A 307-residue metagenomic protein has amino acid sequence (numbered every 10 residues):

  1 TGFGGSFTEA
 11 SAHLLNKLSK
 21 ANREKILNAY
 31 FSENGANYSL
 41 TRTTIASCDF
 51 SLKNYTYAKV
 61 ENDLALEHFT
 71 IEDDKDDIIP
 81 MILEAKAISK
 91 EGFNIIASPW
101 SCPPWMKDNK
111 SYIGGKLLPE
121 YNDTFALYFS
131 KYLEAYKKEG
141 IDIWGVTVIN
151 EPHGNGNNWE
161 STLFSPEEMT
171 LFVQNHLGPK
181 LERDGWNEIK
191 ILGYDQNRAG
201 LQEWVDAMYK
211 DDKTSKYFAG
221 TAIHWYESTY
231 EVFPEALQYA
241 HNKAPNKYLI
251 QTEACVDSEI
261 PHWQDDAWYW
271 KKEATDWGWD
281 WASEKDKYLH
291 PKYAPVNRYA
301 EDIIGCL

Functional and structural regions predicted by a protein language model:
T1-I143, N175: N-terminal catalytic cores of secreted or lumenal carbohydrate-active enzymes
T8, T147, T252: Ser/Thr-centric signal marking residues that sit in or immediately flank functional binding/regulatory motifs
N28, I95-A97, L127-E134, K138-W144 (+1 more regions): Substrate-binding and catalytic surfaces of secreted/luminal carbohydrate-active proteins
P103, T147, S165: Residue-level signal for threonine
I149-G154: Short, conserved phosphate-binding/catalytic loop or strand-edge motifs used in phosphoryl-/nucleotidyl-transfer
